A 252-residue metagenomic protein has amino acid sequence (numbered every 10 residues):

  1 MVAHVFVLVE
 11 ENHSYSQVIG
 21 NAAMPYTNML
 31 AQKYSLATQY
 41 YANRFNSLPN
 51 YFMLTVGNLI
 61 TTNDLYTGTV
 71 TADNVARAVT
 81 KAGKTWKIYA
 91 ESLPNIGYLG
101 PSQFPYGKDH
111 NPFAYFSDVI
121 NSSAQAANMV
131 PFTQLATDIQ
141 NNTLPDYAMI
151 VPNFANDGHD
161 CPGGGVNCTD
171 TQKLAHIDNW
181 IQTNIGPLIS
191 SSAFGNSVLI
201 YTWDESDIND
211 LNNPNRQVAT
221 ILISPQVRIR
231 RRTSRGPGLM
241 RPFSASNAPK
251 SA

Functional and structural regions predicted by a protein language model:
M1-A252: N-terminal pro-sequences and low-complexity stem/linker regions of secreted or lumenal proteins
